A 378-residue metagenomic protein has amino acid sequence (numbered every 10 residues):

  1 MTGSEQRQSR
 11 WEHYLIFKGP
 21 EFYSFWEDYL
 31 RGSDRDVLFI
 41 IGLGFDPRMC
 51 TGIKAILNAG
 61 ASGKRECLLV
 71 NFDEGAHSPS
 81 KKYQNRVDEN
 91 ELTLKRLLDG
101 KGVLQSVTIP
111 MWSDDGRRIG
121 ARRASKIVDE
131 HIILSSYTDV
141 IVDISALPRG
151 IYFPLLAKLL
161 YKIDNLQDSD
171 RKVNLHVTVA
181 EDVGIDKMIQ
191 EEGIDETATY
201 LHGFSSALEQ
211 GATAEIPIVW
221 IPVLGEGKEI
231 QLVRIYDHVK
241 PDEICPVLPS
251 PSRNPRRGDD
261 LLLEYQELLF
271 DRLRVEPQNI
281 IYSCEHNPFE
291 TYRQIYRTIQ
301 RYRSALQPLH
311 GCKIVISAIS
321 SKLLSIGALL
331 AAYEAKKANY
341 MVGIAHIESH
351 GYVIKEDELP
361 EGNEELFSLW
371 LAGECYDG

Functional and structural regions predicted by a protein language model:
M1-D139, P148-G378: Long, low-complexity, Lys/Arg-enriched
